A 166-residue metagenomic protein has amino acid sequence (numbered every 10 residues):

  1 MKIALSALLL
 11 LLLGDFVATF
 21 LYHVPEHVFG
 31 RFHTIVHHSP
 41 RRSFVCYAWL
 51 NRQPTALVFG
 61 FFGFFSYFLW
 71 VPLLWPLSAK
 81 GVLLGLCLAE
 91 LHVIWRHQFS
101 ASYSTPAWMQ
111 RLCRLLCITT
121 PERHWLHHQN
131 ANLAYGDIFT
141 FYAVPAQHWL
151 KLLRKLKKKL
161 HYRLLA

Functional and structural regions predicted by a protein language model:
M1-A166: Hydrophobic transmembrane helical bundles of multi-pass organellar membrane proteins
